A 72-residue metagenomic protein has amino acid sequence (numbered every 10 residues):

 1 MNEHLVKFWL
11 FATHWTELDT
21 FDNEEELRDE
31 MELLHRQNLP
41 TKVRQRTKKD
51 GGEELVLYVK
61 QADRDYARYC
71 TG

Functional and structural regions predicted by a protein language model:
M1-G72: Acidic/polar low-complexity segments and flexible, solvent-exposed patches
